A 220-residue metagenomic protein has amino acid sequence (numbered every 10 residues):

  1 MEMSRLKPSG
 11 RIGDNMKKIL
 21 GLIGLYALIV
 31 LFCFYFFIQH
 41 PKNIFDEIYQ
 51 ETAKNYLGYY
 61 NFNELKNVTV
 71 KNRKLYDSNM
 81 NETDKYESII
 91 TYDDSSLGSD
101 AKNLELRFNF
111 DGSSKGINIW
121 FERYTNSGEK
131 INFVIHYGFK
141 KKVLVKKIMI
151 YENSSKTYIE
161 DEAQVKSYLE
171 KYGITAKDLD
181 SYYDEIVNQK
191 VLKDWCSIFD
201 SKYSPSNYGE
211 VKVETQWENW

Functional and structural regions predicted by a protein language model:
E2, D14-I19: Positively charged n-region of N-terminal signal peptides that target proteins for export
G13-D14, F108: Intrinsic-disorder/low-complexity regions
I19-F37: Hydrophobic membrane-insertion alpha-helices, especially the h-region of bacterial N-terminal signal peptides
L31-T125: N-terminal export/targeting and maturation segments
E87-W220: Extracytoplasmic electrostatic interaction patches
